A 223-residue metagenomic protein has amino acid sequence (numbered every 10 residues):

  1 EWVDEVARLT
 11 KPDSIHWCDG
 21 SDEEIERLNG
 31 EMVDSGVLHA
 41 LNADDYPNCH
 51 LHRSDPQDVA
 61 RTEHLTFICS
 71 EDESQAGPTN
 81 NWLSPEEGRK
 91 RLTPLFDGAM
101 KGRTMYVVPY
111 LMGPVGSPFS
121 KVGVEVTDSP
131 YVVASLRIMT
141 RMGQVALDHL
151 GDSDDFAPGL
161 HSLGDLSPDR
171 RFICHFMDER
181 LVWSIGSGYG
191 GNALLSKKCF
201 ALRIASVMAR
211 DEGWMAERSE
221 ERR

Functional and structural regions predicted by a protein language model:
E1-L9: Short aromatic-glycine motifs in intrinsically disordered, low-complexity regions
L9-T10, S14-A205, R210-D211: Long, basic/Gly/Ser/Thr-rich N-terminal segments that mediate initial subcellular attachment or targeting
M215-E217: C-terminal structured interaction module
E221-R222: Conserved small/polar residues in nucleotide/adenosyl-binding loops
